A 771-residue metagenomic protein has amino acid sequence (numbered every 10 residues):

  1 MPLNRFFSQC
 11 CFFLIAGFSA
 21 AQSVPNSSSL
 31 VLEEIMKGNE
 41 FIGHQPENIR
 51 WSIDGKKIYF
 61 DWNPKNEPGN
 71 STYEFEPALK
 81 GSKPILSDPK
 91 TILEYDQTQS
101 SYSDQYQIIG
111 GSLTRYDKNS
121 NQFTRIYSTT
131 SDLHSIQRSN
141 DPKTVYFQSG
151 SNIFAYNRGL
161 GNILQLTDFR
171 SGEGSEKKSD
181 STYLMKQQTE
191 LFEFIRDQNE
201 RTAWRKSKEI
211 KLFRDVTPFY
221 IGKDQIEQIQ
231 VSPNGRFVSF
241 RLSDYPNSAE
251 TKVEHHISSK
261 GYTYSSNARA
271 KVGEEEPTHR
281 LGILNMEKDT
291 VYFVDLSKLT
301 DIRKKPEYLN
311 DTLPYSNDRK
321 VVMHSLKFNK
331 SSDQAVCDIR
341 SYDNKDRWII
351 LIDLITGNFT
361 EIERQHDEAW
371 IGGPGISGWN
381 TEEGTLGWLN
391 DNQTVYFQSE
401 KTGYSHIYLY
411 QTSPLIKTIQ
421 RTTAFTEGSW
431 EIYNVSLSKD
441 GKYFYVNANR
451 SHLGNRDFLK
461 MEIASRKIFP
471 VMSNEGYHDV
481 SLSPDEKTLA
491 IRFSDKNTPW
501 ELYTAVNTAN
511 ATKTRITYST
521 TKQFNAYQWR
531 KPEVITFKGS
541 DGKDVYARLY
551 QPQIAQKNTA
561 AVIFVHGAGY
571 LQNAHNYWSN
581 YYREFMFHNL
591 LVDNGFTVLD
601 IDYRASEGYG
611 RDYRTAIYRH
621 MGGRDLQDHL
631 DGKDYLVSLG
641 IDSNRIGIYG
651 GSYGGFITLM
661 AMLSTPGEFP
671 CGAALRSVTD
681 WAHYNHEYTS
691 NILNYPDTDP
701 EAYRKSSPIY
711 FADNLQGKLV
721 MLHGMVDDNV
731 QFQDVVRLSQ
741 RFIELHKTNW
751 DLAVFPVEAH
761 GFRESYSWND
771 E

Functional and structural regions predicted by a protein language model:
M1-C10: Bacterial N-terminal signal peptides that target proteins for export
P2, S87-D88, L93, Q165-D168 (+12 more regions): Poly-acidic low-complexity segments
P2-L3, E74, G567-G569: Disordered, low-complexity tails and leader-like regions
N4, V31, G623-R624: A diffuse structural propensity rather than consistent per-protein peaks
S8, L281-G282, F458, F587 (+2 more regions): Generic structural signal for hydrophobic residues
F12, Q22-F469, E475-G476, K487-T488 (+2 more regions): Beta-propeller folds
A16-F18: N-terminal signal peptide c-region/cleavage motif recognized by signal peptidases
P470, Y477-E771: Serine-hydrolase catalytic core recognition
